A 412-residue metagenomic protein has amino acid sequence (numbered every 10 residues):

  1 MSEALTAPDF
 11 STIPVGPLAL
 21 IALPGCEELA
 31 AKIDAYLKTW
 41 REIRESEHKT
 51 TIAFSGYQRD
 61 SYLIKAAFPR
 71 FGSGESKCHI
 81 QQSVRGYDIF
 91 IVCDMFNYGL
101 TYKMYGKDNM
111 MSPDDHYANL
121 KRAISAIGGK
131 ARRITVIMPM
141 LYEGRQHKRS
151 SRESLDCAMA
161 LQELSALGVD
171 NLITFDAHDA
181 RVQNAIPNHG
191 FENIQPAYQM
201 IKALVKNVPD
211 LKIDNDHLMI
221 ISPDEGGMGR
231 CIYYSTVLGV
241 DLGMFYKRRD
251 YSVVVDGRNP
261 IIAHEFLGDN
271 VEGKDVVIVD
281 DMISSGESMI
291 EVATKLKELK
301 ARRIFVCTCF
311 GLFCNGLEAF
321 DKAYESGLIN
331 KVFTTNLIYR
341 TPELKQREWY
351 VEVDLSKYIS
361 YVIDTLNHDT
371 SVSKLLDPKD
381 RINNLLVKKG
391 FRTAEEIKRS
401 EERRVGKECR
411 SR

Functional and structural regions predicted by a protein language model:
M1-R404: PRPP-associated nucleotide enzymes
R340, S411-R412: Short amphipathic alpha-helical segments with coiled-coil-like heptad repeat character
R403-S411: A short, hydrophobic C-terminal helix/tail in secreted or cell-surface proteins
